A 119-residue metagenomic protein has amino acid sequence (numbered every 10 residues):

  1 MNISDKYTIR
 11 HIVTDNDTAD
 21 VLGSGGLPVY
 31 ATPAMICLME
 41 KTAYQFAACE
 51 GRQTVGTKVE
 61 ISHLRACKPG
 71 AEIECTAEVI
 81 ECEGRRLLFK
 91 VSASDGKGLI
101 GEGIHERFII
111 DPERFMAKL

Functional and structural regions predicted by a protein language model:
M1-Y30: Catalytic strand-loop segment that frames the active site of acyl-thioester-processing enzymes
I3-S4, K68-P69, I80-L119: HotDog/MaoC-like acyl-thioester-processing domains
T8-T14, S62, E106-F108: Generic structural detector for well-ordered beta-strands
I9, T57-V59, C75, F89 (+1 more regions): Hydrophobic residues positioned within well-ordered beta-strands of beta-sheet architectures
V13, G56, V79-I80: A structural signal for short, hydrophobic beta-strand segments that form beta-sheets in beta-rich/all-beta domains
G26-A34, L64, K68: Residues at secondary-structure transition points
A43-E74: Hydrophobic beta-strand-centered segment that forms part of the acyl-chain substrate-binding groove
